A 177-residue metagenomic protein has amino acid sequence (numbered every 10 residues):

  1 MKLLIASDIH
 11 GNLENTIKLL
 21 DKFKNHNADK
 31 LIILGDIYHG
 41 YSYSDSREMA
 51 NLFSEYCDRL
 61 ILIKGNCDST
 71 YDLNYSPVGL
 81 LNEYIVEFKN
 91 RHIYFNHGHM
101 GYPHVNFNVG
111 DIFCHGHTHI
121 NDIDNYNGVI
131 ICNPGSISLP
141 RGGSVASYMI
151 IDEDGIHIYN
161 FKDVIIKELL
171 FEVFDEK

Functional and structural regions predicted by a protein language model:
K2-F88: Core catalytic region of metal-dependent phosphoesterases/phosphodiesterases, especially metallo-beta-lactamase-like
Y41-D45, D72-S76, N106, N125-Y126 (+2 more regions): Short, well-ordered secondary-structure micro-motifs
Y84-Y159, I165: Conserved beta-sheet core of the metallophosphoesterase superfamily
V164-F171: Local beta-strand/beta-hairpin segments that build beta-sheet-rich folds
E172-K177: Non-catalytic terminal accessory segments
